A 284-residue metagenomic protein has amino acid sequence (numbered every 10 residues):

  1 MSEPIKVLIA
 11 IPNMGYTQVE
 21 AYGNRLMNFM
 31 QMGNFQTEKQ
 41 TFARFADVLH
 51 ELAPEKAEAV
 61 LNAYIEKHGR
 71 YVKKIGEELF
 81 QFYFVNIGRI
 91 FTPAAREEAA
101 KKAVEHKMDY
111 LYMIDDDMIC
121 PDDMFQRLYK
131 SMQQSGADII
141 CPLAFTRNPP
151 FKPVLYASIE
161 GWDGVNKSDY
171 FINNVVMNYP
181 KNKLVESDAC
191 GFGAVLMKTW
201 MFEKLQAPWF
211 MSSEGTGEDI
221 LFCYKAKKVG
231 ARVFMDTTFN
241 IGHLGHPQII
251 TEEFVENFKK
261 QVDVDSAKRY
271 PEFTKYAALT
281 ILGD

Functional and structural regions predicted by a protein language model:
M1-N86: N-proximal low-complexity "stem/linker" segments adjacent to membrane-targeting elements
I90-A95, T216: A short, glycine-/small-residue-rich helix N-cap motif at loop->alpha-helix starts within glycosyltransferase
E97-Y110: Active-site nucleotide-sugar/metal-binding loop of Leloir-type enzymes
A100, P121-M211: Conserved catalytic core of nucleotide-sugar-dependent glycosyltransferases
A103, M132, A226: Hydrophobic pocket-lining residues that define ligand/cofactor binding sites across diverse proteins
M108, G136-A137, A231: Short, high-confidence coil segments that cap the C-terminus of an alpha-helix and link into the following beta-strand
M108-I119: Short beta-strand-to-loop acidic/aromatic patch adjacent to the donor-nucleotide binding site
T199, K204-D284: C-terminal catalytic/acceptor-binding lobe
